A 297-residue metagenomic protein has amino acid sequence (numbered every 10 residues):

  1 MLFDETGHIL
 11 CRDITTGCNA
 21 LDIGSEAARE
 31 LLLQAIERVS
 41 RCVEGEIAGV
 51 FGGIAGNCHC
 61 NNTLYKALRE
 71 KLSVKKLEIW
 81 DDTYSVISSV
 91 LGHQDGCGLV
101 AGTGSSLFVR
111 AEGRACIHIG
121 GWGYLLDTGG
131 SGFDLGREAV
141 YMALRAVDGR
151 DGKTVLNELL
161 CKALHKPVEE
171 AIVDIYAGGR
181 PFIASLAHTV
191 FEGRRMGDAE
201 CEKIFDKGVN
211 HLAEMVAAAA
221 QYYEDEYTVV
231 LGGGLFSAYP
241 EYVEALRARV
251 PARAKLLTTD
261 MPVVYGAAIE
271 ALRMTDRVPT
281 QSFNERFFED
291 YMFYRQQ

Functional and structural regions predicted by a protein language model:
M1-I47, A67, V90-C97, Y141-Q297: ATP-binding/phosphotransfer module of carbohydrate and carboxylate kinases, centering on a glycine-rich
F51: Short aromatic/hydrophobic contact patches that present stacked aromatics for nucleic-acid/ligand binding
N57-T154, F288-Q297: Phosphate-binding/catalytic loop of phosphoryl-transfer enzymes
